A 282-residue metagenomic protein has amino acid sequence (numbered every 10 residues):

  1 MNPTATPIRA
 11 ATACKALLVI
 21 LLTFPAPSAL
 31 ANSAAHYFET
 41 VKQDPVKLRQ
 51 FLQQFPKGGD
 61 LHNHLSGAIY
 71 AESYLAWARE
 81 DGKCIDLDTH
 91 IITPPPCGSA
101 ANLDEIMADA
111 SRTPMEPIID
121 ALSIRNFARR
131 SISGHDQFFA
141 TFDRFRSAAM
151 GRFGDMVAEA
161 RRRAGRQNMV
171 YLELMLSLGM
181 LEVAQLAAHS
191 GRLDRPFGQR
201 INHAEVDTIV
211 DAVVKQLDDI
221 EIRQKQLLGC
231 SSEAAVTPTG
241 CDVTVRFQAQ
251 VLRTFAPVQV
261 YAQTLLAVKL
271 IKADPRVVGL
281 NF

Functional and structural regions predicted by a protein language model:
M1-T12: N-terminal secretory signal peptides that target proteins for export/translocation
N2, I20-L22, F51, L270: Residue-level detector of alpha-helical hydrophobic segments embedded in or interacting with membranes
R9, S28-A31: N-terminal metal-binding scaffold of metallo-dependent hydrolase/deaminase domains
K15-P25: Bacterial N-terminal signal peptides
L30-F282: Metal-cofactor-binding active-site regions of metalloenzymes
